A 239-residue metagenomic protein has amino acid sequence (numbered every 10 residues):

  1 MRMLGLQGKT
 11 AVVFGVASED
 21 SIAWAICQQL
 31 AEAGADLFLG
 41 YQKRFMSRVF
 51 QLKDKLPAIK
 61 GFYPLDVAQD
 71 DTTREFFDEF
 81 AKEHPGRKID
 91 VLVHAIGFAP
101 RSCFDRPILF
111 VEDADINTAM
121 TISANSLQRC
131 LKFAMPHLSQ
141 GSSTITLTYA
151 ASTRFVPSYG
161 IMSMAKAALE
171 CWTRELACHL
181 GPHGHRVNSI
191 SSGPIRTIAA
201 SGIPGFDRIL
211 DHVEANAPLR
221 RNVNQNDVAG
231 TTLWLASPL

Functional and structural regions predicted by a protein language model:
M3-L39: Canonical Rossmann dinucleotide-binding motif of NAD(H)/NADP(H)-dependent dehydrogenases/reductases, specifically
G5, R221-L239: C-terminal substrate-recognition "lid" of short-chain dehydrogenase/reductases
V13, V93, I145, V187-I190 (+1 more regions): Hydrophobic structural elements of the Rossmann-like NAD(P)H-binding subdomain that define the short-chain
G15-I22, G97-P136, Q140-P182, P194-R196 (+2 more regions): Catalytic loop of short-chain dehydrogenase/reductase
G34-F50: Conserved glycine-rich Rossmann-like NAD(P)H-binding loop of the short-chain dehydrogenase/reductase
L52, P182, S192-A217: A glycine/serine/threonine-rich, flexible loop-to-helix segment that serves as the NAD(P) cofactor-binding "lid"
D54-N117, P136, P157-I161, A200-G205: Conserved mid-core segment of classical short-chain dehydrogenase/reductases
F77, L127, L131, T173-R174 (+2 more regions): Short-chain dehydrogenase/reductase
